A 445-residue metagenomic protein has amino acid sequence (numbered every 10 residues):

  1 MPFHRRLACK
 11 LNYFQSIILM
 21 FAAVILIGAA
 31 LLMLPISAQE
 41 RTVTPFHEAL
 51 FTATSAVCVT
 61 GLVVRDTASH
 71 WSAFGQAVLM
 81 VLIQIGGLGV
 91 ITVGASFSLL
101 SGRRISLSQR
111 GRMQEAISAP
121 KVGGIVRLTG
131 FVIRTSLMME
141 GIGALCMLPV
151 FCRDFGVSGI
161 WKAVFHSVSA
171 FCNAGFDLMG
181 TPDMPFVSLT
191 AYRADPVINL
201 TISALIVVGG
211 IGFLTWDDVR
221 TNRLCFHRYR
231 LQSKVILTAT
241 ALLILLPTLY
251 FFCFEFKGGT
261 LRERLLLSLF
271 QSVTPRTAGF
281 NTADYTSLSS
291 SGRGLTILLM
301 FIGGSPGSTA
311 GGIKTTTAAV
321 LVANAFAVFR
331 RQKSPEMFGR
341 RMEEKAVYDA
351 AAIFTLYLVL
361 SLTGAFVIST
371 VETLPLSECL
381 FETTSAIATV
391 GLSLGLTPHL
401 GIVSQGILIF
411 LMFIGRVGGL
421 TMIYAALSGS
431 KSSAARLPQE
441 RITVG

Functional and structural regions predicted by a protein language model:
M1-G445: Membrane-proximal intracellular helices of multi-pass ion channels
